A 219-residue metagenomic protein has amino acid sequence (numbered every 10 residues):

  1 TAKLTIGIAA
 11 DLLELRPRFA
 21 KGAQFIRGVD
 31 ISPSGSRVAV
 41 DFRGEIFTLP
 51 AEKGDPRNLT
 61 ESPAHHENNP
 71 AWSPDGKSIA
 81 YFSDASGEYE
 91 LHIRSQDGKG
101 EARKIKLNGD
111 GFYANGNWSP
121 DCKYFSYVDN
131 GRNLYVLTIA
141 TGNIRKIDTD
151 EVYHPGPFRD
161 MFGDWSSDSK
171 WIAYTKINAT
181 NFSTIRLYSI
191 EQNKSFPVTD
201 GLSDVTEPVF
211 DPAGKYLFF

Functional and structural regions predicted by a protein language model:
T1, D11-L12, G22-A23, S36-E45 (+11 more regions): A flexible loop/linker signature enriched in serine peptidases of the S9 family
T1-I6, R16, G22-I26, P33: Extracytoplasmic and endomembrane cell-envelope/extracellular-matrix remodeling and assembly machinery
V29-S36, N69-S78, N115-Y124, G163-W171 (+1 more regions): Blade-terminus and WD-like Trp-Asp/Gly-His loop motifs, strongest in beta-propeller folds
K146: Exposed acidic/Ser/Thr-rich ligand/metal-binding surfaces
